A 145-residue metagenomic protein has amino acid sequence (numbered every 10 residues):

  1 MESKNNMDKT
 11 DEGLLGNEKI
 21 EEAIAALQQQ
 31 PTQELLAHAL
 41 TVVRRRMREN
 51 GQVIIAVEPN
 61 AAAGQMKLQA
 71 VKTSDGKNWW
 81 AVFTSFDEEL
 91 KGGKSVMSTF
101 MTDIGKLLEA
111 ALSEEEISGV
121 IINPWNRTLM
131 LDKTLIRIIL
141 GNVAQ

Functional and structural regions predicted by a protein language model:
M1-Q145: An interfacial alpha-helical scaffold signature
